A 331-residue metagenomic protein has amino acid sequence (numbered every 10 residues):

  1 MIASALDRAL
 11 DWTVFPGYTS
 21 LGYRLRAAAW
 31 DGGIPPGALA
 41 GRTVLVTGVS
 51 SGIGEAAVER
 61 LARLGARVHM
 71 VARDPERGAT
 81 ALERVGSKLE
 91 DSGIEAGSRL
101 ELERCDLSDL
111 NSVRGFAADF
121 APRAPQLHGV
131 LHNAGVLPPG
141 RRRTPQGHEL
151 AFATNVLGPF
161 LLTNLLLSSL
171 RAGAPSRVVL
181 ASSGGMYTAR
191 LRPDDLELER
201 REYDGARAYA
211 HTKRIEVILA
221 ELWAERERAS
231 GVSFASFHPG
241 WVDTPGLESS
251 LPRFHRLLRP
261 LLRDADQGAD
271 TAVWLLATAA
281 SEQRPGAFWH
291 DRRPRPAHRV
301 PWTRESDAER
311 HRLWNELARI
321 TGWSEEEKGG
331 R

Functional and structural regions predicted by a protein language model:
M1-L45, R190, S306-R331: Non-catalytic terminal and boundary segments that flank Rossmann-like NAD(P)-dependent oxidoreductase
S4, R8, W12, L21-Y23 (+5 more regions): C-terminal helical subdomain
P35, G135-F152, R171-A229, H238-L258: Catalytic loop of short-chain dehydrogenase/reductase
T43, S50-S51: Conserved glycine-rich cofactor-binding loop
L64-T80: Conserved glycine-rich Rossmann-like NAD(P)H-binding loop of the short-chain dehydrogenase/reductase
P75, L102-A118: The beta1-alpha1 cofactor-binding region of Rossmann-like NAD(H)/NADP(H)-dependent oxidoreductases
D91-L100, D119-H132, P138-R143: A glycine-rich helix->loop->beta "capping" turn within Rossmann-like NAD(P)(H)-dependent oxidoreductase domains
